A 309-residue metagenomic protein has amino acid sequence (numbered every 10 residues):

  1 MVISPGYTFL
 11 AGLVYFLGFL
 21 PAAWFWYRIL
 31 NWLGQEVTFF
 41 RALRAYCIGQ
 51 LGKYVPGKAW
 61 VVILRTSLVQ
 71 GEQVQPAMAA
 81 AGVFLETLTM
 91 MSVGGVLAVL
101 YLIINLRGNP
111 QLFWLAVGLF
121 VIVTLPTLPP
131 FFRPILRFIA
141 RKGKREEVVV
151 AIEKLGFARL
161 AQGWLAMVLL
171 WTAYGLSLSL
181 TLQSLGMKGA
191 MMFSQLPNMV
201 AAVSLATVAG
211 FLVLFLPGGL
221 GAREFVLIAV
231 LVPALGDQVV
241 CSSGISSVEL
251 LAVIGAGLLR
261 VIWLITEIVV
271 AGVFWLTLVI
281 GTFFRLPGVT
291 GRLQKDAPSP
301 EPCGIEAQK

Functional and structural regions predicted by a protein language model:
M1-C47, L102-V213, A234-K309: Predominantly cytoplasmic-facing regulatory/coupling regions of multi-pass membrane proteins
A22, W60, V93-L100, F120: Membrane-embedded alpha-helical core segments of multi-pass
T38-A42, G49-Y54, V61-R65, M78 (+2 more regions): A generic structured-segment signal
F39-R44, K58-I63, Q70-T87, S242-L258: Membrane-interface alpha-helices at helix entry/exit sites of multi-pass transporters
I48-V55, S204-L220, E224: Transmembrane alpha-helix interface/packing and boundary motifs in multi-pass membrane proteins, characterized by
L51-P56, Q70, A77-V99, A209 (+1 more regions): Membrane-embedded alpha-helical segments of transport systems, primarily multispan ion/solute transporters
A59-E72, F215-P233: Re-entrant/interfacial helical elements at transmembrane boundaries that shape and gate the permeation pathway
